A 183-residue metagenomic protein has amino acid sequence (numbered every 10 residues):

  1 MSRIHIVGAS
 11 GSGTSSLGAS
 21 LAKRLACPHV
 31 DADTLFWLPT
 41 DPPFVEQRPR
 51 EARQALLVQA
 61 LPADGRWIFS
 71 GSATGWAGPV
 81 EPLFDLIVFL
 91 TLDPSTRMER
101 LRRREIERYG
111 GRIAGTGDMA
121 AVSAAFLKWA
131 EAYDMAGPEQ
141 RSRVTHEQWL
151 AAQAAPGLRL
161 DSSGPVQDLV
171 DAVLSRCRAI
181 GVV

Functional and structural regions predicted by a protein language model:
R3: Walker A (P-loop) ATP-phosphate-binding motif of ABC ATPase nucleotide-binding domains
I6: Hydrophobic anchor at the beta1->P-loop junction of P-loop NTPases
S10: The conserved Walker
T14: Conserved lysine of the Walker
A19, K23-P62: Conserved substrate/cofactor phosphate-moiety recognition/catalytic segment in nucleotide-dependent phosphotransferases
R50-S95: Glycine-rich phosphate-binding loop used to anchor ATP phosphates in small-molecule kinases, encompassing both
T91-S142: A glycine- and Lys/Arg-enriched "phosphate-lid" helix/loop adjacent to the NTP-binding pocket of small-molecule kinases
K128-V183: NTP-dependent small-molecule kinase module
